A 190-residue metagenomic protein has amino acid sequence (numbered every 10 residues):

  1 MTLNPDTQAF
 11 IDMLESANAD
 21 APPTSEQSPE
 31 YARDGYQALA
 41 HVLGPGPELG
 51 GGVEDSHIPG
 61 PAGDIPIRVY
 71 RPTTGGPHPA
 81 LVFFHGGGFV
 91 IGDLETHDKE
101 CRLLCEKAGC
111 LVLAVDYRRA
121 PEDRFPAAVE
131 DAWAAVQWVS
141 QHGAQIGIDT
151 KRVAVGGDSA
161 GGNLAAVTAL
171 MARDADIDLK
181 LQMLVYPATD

Functional and structural regions predicted by a protein language model:
M1-V69: A glycine/proline-hinged amphipathic helix-loop "lid/cap" segment that gates access to hydrophobic ligand pockets
P77-G87: Short beta-strand element of the alpha/beta-hydrolase
G88, R118-P121, T189-D190: Alpha/beta-hydrolase active-site loop signature
D93-E95, D123-F125: Conserved catalytic-core motifs of eukaryotic protein kinase domains, centered on the activation segment
E95-V115: Short amphipathic alpha-helix adjacent to the substrate-entry channel of hydrolases
E106, L113-R124, E130-K151: Conserved acidic catalytic loop of the alpha/beta-hydrolase fold
A134-D190: Primarily recognizes the serine-hydrolase "nucleophile elbow" in alpha/beta-hydrolase and SGNH/GDSL folds
